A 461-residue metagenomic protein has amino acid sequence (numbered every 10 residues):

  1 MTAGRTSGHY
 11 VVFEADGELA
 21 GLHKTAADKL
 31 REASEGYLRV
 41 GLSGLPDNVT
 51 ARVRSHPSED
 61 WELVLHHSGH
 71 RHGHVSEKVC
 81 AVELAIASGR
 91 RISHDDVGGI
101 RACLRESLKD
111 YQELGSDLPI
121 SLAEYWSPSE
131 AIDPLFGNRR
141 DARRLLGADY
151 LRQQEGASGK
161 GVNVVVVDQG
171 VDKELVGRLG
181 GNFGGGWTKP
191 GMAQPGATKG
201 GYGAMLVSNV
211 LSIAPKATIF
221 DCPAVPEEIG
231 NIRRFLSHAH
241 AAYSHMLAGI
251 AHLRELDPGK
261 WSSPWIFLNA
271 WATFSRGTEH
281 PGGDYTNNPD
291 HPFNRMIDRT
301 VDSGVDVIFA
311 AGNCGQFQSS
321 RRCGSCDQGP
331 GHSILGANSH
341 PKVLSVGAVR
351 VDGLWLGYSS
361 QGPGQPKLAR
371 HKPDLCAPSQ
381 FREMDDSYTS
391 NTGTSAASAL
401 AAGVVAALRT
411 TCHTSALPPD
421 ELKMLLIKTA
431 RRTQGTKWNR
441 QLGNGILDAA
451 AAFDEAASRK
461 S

Functional and structural regions predicted by a protein language model:
V12, L145-M192, V305, F309: Acidic-leg catalytic submotif of subtilisin-like serine proteases
E14-D16, D117-L118, V167-G170, C222-E227 (+8 more regions): Active-site-proximal beta-strand/loop segments in catalytic clefts of secreted hydrolases
V40-Q154: Autoinhibitory propeptides
K160-N163, P215-F220, K260-F267, D302-V307 (+2 more regions): Loop/turn elements at helix/coil->beta-strand transitions in domains of secreted/extracellular proteins
D168-V176, C326-T410, A451: Extracellular S/T/G-rich loop segment that most often corresponds to the catalytic His/Ser-adjacent loop
L179, F183, W187-G230, A239-L247 (+1 more regions): Active-site alpha-helical elements of protease catalytic centers
V210, C222-V225, L375-I446, D454: Hydrolase catalytic cores
E227-G336, R370, D386-A399, K437-Q441: Substrate-binding/access-modulating region of protease and related hydrolase catalytic domains
